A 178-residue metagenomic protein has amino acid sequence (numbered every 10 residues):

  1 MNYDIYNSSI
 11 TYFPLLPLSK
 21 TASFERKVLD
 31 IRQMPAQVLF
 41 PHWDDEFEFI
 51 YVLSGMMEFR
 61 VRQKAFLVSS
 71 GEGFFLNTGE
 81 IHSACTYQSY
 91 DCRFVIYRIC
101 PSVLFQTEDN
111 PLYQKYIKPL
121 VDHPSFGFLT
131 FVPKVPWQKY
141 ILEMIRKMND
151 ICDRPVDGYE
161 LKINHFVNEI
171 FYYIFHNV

Functional and structural regions predicted by a protein language model:
M1-L67, G73, E80, Q114-K115 (+1 more regions): Generic protein-terminus/edge-of-domain signal
N2-F24, C85-N149: A hydrophobic/aromatic-rich effector-binding and dimerization subdomain of bacterial HTH-type transcriptional regulators
Q37-D44, C85-Y87, T107-D109, Y159: Short histidine-centered beta-strand/loop micro-motifs that create catalytic or ligand/metal-coordination sites
L76-N77, I99: A conserved hydrophobic position in a structured secondary element of the catalytic/binding core that shapes
N77-G79, C85: Residue-level recognition of conserved beta-strand edge/terminus positions
V132-V178: An amphipathic alpha-helical interaction segment
